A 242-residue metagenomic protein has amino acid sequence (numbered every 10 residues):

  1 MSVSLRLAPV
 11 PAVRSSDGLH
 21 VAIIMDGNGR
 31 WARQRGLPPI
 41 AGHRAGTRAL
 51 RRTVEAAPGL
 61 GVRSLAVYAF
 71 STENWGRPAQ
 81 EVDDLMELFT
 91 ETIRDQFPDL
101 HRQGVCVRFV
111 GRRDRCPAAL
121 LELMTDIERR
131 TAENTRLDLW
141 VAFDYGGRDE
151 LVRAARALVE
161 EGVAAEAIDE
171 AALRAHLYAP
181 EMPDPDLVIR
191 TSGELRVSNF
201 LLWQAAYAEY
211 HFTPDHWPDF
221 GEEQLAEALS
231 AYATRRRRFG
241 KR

Functional and structural regions predicted by a protein language model:
M1-R242: Flexible, compositionally biased loop and terminal segments
